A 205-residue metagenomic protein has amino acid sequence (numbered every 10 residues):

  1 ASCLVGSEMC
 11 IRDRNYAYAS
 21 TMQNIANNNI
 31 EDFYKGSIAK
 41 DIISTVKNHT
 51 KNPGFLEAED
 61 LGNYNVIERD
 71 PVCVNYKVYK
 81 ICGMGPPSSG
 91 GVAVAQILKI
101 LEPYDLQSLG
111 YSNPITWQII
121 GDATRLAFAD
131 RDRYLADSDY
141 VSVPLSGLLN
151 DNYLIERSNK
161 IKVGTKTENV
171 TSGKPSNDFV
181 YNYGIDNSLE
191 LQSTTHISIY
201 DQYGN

Functional and structural regions predicted by a protein language model:
A1-G6, I11: Single conserved hydrophobic/aromatic residue that forms the stacking wall/gate of nucleotide- or nucleobase-binding
R12, Y64-N65, P87-S88, D186-E190: Short Gly/Pro-enriched turn/cap motifs at secondary-structure boundaries
Y16-N24, K99-I100, Y200-N205: Active-site-proximal alpha-helical segments within enzyme catalytic domains
M22-N29, F33, V46, T50 (+4 more regions): Sec/Tat-exported extracytoplasmic proteins
Y34-G62, D151-S172: Amphipathic alpha-helical
D41-S44, N48-R125: Structured, charged N-terminal subsegments at the starts of enzyme catalytic cores and at intra-chain domain/subunit
P103-N205: Internal maturation/activation junctions in enzymes
